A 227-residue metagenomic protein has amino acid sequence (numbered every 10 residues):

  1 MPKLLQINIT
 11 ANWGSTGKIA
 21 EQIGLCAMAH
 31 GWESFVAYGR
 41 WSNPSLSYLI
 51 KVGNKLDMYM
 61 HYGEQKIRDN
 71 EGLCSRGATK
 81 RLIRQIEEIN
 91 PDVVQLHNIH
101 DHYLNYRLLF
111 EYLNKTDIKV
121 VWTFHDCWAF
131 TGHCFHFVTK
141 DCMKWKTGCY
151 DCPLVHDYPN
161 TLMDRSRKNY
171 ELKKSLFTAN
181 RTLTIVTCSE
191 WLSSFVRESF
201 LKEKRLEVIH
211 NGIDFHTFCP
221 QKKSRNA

Functional and structural regions predicted by a protein language model:
M1-P44, Y48, E87-I89, N114-I118: N-terminal subdomain of nucleotide-sugar transferases
K18-I19, S45-I50, L108, G132-F137 (+2 more regions): Short aromatic-enriched loop/helix-cap "lid" or pocket-rim segments at secondary-structure transitions that line
A29-V93: A conserved catalytic-core segment of Leloir-type glycosyltransferases
R84-L104, I118-H125: Short N-terminal targeting/anchoring amphipathic segment
N98-Y103, F124-F135, P153-L162, F215: A short, histidine- and acid-enriched strand-loop-helix "catalytic/donor-clamping" loop that lines the nucleotide-sugar
K115, W128, K144-I185, F195 (+2 more regions): Membrane-proximal helix-turn-helix segments that form the acceptor-binding/catalytic region of lipid-linked
Y170-K173, C219-A227: A short helix/loop element that forms part of the nucleotide-sugar donor recognition site in Leloir-type
W191, G212: Carbohydrate-associated surface elements
